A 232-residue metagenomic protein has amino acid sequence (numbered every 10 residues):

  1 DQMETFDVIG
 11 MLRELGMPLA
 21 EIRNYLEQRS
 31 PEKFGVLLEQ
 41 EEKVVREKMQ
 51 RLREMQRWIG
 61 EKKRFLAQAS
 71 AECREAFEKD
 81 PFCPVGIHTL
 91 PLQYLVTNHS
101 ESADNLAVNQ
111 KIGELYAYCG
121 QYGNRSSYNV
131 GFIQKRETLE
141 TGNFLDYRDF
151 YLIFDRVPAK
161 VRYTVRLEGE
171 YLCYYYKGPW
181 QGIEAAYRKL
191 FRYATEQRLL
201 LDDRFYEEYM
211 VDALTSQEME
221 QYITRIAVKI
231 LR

Functional and structural regions predicted by a protein language model:
D1-M11, L15, L200: Basic helix-turn-helix/winged-helix DNA-binding cores and closely related short helical interaction motifs
D7, N24-C83: Short, charged amphipathic alpha-helical surface segments
I9, V108-K111, A186: Hydrophobic side chains in well-ordered alpha-helices
E61-L167, Y174: Mid-protein regulatory/catalytic core that forms ligand/cofactor-binding pockets and protein-protein interaction
S127-R232: C-terminal regulatory/effector modules of DNA-binding transcriptional regulators
